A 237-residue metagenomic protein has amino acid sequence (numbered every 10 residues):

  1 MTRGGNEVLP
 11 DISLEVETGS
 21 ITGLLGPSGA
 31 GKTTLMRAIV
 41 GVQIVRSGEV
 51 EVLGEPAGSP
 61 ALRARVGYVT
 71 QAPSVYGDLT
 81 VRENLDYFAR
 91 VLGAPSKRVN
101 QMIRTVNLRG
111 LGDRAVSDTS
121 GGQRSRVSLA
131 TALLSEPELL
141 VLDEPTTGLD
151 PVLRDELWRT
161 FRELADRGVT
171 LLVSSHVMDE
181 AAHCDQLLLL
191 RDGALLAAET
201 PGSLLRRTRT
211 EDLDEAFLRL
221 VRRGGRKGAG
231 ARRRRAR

Functional and structural regions predicted by a protein language model:
V40: Helix-to-loop junction immediately C-terminal to a conserved catalytic motif
S47-L62: Conserved ABC transporter NBD signature motif
D86, R90, S96-G112: Conserved ABC ATPase "signature" region
L140-E144: Catalytic Walker B motif of ABC-type/P-loop ATPase nucleotide-binding domains
